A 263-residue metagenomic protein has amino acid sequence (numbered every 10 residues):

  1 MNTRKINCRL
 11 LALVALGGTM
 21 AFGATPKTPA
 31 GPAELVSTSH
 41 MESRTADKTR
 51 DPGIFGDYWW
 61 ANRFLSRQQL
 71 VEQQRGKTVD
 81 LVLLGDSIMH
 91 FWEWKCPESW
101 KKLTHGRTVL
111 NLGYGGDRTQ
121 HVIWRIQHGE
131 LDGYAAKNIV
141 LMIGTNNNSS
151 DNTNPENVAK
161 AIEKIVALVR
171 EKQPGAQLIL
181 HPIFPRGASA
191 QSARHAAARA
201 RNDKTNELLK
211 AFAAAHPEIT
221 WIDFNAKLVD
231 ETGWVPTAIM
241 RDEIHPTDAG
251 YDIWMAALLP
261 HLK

Functional and structural regions predicted by a protein language model:
M1-L84, I88-K102, K263: N-terminal secretory targeting modules
E42-T49, T104-H105, I139-G144, W234-V235: Short, basic/glycine-rich phosphate-binding loops at helix/coil junctions that contact nucleotide phosphates
W59-R63, Y114, R118-H121, N157-A161 (+3 more regions): Soluble or luminal CAZymes and related metallo-dependent hydrolases
D80-G85, T108-G113, K137-I143, Q177-P182 (+2 more regions): Structural recognition of the beta-strand scaffold that forms the well-ordered cores of secreted hydrolase catalytic
I88, W92, I126-E130, I143 (+8 more regions): Sec/Tat-exported extracytoplasmic proteins
H90-H105, T119-E163, L168-G175, I179 (+1 more regions): Oxyanion-hole/transition-state-stabilizing segment in secreted/luminal serine hydrolases and related acyltransferases
V109-L112, N147-P155, H195-A196, M240-H245: Second-shell loop/turn segments in exported
P185-K263: Catalytic His-Asp segment of secreted/periplasmic serine-dependent ester chemistry enzymes
